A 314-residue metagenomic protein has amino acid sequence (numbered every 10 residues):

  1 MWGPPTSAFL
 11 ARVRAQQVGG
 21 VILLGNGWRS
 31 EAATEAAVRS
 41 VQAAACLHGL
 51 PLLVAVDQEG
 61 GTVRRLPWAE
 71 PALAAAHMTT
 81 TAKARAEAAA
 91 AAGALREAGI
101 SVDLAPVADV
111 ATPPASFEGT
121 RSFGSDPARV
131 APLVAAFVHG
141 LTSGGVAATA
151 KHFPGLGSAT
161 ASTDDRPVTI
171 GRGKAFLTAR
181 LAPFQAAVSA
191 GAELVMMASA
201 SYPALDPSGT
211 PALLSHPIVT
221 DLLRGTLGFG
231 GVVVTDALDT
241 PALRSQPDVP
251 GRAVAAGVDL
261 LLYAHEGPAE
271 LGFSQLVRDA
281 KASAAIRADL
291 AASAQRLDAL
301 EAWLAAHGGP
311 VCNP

Functional and structural regions predicted by a protein language model:
M1-A15, R64-R65, R244-P314: Preference for extracellular/luminal or secreted protein segments
M1-V54, G60-R65: N-terminal hydrophobic targeting/anchoring segments and the immediately downstream early-domain regions of hydrolases
V18-L24, S101-A105, G257-L261: Divalent metal-dependent hydrolysis catalytic cores, especially in the metallo-beta-lactamase
V21, R29-Q42, C46, A128-A285: Second-shell residues forming the walls of enzyme active-site clefts
Q42-E70, A84-V110, V130-P154: Glycine-rich, aromatic-flanked loop segments that form ligand/cofactor-binding clefts across common enzyme folds
E70-T81, G124: A charged helix-plus-loop insertion that forms the helical arch/lid used to bind and gate nucleic-acid substrates
T81-A84, P114-V134: Active-site cleft segment of glycoside hydrolase catalytic domains centered on the general acid/base Glu
A86, A90, P132, A136 (+2 more regions): A non-catalytic, amphipathic alpha-helix used as a structural packing/dimerization or gating element in enzyme scaffolds
